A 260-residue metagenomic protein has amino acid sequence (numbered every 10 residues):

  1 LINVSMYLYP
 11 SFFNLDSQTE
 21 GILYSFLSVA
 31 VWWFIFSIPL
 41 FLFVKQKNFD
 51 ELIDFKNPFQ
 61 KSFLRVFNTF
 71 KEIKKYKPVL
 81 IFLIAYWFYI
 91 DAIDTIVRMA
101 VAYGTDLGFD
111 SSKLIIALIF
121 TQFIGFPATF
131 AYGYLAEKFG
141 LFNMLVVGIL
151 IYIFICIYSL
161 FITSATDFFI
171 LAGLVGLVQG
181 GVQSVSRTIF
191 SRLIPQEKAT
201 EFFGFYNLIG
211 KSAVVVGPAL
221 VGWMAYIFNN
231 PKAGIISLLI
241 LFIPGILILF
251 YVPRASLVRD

Functional and structural regions predicted by a protein language model:
V4-V31, W223-F242: A membrane-interface helix-boundary motif in multi-pass transporters
W32-F43, I236-D260: Multi-pass alpha-helical transporter architecture, strongest for 12-TM Major Facilitator/SLC carriers used
K45-F82: Juxtamembrane intracellular "pre-TM" segments in multi-pass secondary transporters
R98-L114: Short amphipathic helix-loop junctions that connect adjacent transmembrane helices in Major Facilitator Superfamily/SLC
P127-L141, A225: Helix-to-loop junctions at the C-terminal end of transmembrane segments in multipass secondary transporters
N143-Y158: Structural signature of the two symmetry-related core transmembrane helices
L160-A172: Helix-loop junctions at membrane interfaces in 12-TM secondary transporters
G181-I194: Intracellular juxtamembrane helix-capping segments at the cytosolic ends of symmetry-related transmembrane helices
